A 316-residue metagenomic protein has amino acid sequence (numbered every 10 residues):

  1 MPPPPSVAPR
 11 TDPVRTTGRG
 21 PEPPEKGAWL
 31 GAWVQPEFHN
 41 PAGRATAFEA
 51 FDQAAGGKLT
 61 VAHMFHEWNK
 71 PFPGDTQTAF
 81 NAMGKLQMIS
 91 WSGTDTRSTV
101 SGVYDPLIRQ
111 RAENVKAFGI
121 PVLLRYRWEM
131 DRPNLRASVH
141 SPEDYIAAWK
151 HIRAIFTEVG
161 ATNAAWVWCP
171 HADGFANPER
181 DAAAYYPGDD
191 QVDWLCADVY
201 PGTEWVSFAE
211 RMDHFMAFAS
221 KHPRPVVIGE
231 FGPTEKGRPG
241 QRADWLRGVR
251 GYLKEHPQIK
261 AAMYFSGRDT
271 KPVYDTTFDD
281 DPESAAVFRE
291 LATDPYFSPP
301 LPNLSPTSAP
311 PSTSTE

Functional and structural regions predicted by a protein language model:
M1-A28, E290-E316: N-terminal low-complexity, Pro/Thr-rich disordered segments that flank secretion/membrane-targeting signals
L30-F118, W245, G251-H256, F265-F297 (+1 more regions): N-terminal carbohydrate-binding/catalytic regions of secreted carbohydrate-active enzymes
G31-Q35, R153-R180, P225-K236, A261-G267: Aromatic-lined carbohydrate-recognition surfaces of secreted/lumenal glycan-active proteins
R44-A45, A172-D190: Distinct, well-ordered alpha-helical segments
L59, H63, A182-V206, F265: Aromatic- and acid-rich polysaccharide-binding/catalytic face of secreted or lumenal carbohydrate-active enzymes
D75-K85, S90-S92, A197-G237: Glycoside hydrolase catalytic-domain groove-lining segments
V100-L123, E143-V159, A184-P187, Y252-E255: An active-site-proximal structural segment forming one wall of the substrate-binding cleft that immediately precedes
R111-E143, N163-A172: Active-site groove signature of glycoside hydrolases
